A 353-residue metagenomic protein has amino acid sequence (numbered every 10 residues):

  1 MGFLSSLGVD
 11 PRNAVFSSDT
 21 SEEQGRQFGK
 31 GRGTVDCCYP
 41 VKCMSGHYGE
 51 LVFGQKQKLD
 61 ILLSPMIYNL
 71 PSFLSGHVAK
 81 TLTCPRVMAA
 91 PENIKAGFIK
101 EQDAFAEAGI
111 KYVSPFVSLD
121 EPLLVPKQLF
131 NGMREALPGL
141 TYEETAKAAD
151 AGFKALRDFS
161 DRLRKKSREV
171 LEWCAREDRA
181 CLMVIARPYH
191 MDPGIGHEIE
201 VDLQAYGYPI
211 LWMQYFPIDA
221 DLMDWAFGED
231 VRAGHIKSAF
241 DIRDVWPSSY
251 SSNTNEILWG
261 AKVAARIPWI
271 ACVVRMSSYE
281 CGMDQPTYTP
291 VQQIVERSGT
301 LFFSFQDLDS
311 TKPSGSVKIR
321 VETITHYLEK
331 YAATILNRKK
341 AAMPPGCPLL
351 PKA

Functional and structural regions predicted by a protein language model:
M1-A353: An N-terminal assembly and electron-transfer interface module characteristic of large anaerobic redox and radical
